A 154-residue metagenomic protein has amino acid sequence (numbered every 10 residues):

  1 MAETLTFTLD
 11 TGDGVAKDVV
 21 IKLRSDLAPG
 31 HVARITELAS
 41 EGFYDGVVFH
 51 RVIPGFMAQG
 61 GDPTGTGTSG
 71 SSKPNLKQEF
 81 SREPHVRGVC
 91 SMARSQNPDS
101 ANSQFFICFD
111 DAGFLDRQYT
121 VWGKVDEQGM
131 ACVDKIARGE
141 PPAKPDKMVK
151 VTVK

Functional and structural regions predicted by a protein language model:
M1-K154: Cyclophilin-like peptidyl-prolyl cis-trans isomerases
